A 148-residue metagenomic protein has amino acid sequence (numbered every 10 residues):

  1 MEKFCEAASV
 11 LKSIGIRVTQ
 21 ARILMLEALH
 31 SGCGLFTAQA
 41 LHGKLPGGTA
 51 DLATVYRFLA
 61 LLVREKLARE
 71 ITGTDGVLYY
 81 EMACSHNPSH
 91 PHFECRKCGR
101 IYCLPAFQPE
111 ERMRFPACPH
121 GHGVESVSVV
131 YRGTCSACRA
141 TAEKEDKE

Functional and structural regions predicted by a protein language model:
E2-G15: Short, Lys/Arg-enriched N-terminal segment that forms or immediately precedes the first helix of a structured domain
I16, H30-C33: Short helix-capping/hinge SLiMs at alpha-helix to coil transitions
V18-A21: Short helix-coil-helix linker/hinge
I23-A28: Pre-recognition alpha-helix immediately N-terminal to the DNA-recognition helix within helix-turn-helix or winged-helix
L35-G43: Short acidic, hydrophobic short linear motifs in intrinsically disordered regions
G43-A50: Short helix-coil junctions and helix-kink-helix linkers
V55-E65: Basic amphipathic alpha-helical segments that dock to polyanions
E65-E148: Non-DNA-binding regulatory cores of transcription-related proteins, predominantly C-terminal effector-binding
